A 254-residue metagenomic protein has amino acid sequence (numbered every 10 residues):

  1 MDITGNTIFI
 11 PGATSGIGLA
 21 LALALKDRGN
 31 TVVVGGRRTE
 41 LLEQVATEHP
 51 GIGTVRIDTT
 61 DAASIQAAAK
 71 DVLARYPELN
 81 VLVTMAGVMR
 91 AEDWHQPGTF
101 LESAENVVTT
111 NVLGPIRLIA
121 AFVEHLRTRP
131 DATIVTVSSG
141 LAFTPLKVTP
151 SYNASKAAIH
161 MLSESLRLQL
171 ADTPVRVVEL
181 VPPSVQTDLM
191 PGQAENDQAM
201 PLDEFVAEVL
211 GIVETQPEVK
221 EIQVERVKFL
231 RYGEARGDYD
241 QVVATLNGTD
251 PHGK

Functional and structural regions predicted by a protein language model:
T14-S15: Conserved glycine-rich cofactor-binding loop
R28-Q44: Conserved glycine-rich Rossmann-like NAD(P)H-binding loop of the short-chain dehydrogenase/reductase
E48-A63: Rossmann-fold cofactor-recognition segment
Q66, V88-E105, V148: Conserved mid-core segment of classical short-chain dehydrogenase/reductases
I119, S155: Active-site helix of classical SDR
S139: Residue(s) in the substrate-gating loop at a strand-loop-helix junction that position the organic substrate next
M161, S165-R226, R236: SDR active-site lid
